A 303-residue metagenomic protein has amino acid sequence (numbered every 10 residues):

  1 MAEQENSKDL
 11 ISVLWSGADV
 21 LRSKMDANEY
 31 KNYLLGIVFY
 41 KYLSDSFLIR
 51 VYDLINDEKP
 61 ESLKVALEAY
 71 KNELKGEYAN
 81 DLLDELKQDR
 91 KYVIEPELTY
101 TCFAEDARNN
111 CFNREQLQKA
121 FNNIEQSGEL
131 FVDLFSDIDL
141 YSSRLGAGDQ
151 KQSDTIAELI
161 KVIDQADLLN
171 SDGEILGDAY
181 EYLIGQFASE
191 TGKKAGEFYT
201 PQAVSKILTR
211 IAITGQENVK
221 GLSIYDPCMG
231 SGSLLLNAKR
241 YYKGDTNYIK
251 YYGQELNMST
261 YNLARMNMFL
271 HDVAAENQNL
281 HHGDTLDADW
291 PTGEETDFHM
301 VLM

Functional and structural regions predicted by a protein language model:
M1-Q216, E276-T285: Non-catalytic, mostly N-terminal accessory regions of nucleic-acid modification and defense proteins
K194-M300: Conserved S-adenosyl-L-methionine
